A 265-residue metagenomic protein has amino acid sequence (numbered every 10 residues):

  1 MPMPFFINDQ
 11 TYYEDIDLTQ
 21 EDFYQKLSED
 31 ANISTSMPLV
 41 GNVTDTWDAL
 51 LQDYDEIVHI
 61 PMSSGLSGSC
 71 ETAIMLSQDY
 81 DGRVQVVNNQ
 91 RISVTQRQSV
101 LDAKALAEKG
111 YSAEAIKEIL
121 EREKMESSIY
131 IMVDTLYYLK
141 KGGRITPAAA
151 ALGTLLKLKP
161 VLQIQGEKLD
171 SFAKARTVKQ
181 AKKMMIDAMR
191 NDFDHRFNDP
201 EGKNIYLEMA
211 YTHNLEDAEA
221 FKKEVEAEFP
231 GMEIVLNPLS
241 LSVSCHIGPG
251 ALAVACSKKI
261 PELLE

Functional and structural regions predicted by a protein language model:
M1-P38, N42: N-terminal glycine-rich anion-binding loop in soluble enzyme alpha/beta folds
M1-Q10, E56, S69-Q85, R91-E265: Mixed-charge interfacial surface used for oligomerization/domain docking and macromolecular partner engagement
T19-F23, Q52, I74-D79: A short glycine/small-residue-enriched secondary-structure motif
Q20-E29, D45-W47, R176-A188: Short alpha-helical interface patches
D30-S64, T72, K117: Glycine-rich phosphate- or other oxyanion-binding loops that anchor nucleotides, phosphorylated ligands
